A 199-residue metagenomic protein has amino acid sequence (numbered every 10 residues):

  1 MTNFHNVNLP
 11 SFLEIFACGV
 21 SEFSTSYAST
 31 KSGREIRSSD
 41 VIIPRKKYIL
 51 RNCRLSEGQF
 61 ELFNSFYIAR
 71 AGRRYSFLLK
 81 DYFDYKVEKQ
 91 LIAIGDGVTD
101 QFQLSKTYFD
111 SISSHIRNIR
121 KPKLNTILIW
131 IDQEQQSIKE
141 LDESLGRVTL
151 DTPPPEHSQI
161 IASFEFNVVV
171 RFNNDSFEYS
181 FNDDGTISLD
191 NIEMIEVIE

Functional and structural regions predicted by a protein language model:
M1-Y75, V168-I187: Solvent-exposed edge beta-strands and adjacent loop segments that serve as assembly or binding interfaces
R37-S38, Q90-I92, T149-T152: Beta-strand-rich interaction surfaces with strong enrichment in secreted/lumenal proteins
I43, G97, E143, P153-P155 (+1 more regions): Surface-exposed coil/turn segments at beta-strand junctions on protein surfaces, enriched
K47, L124-L128, Q159: Exposed beta-strand and adjacent loop surfaces of beta-rich binding modules that mediate intermolecular recognition
N52, Q159-F166: Short, hydrophobic/aromatic-enriched beta-strand segments in well-ordered soluble domains
C53-R54, K106-F109, L150-E156, I198: Secondary-structure transition/turn motif
N64-L141, E165-E199: Extended beta-strand solenoid/passenger and fiber regions
E134-S158: A surface-exposed beta-strand-loop module
